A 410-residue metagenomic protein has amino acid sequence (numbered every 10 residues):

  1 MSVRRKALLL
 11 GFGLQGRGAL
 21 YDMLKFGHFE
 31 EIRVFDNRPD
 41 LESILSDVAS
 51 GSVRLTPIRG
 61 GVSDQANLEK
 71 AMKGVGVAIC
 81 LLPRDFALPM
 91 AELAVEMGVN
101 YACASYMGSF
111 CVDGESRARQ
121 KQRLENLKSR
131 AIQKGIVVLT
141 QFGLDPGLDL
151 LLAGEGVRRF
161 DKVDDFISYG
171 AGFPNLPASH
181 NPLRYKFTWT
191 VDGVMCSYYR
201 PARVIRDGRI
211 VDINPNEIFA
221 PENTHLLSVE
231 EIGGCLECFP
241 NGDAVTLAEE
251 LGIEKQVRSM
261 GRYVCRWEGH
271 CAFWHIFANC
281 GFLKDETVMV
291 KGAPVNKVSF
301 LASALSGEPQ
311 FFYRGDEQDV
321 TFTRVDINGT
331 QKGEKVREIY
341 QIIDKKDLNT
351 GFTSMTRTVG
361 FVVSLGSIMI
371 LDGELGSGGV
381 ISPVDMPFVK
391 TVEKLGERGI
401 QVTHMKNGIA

Functional and structural regions predicted by a protein language model:
A7-G11: Conserved N-terminal Rossmann-fold NAD(P)-binding element of oxidoreductases
Q15: Hydrophobic/small residue at the entry helix of a nucleotide-binding pocket
N37-L41: Helix N-cap at the beta1-alpha1 junction of Rossmann-like dinucleotide-binding domains, i.e., the first residues
S50-D64: Rossmann-fold cofactor-recognition segment
G61-G74: Conserved Rossmann-fold cofactor-binding substructure of NAD(P)-dependent oxidoreductases
A66-N67, V77-A94: Beta-loop-alpha module in the N-terminal Rossmann-like domain of NAD(P)-dependent dehydrogenases, especially those
S105-I136: Rossmann-fold NAD(P)-binding glycine/threonine-rich loop
R159-A410: C-terminal catalytic/substrate-binding lobe primarily of soluble NAD(P)-dependent oxidoreductases
